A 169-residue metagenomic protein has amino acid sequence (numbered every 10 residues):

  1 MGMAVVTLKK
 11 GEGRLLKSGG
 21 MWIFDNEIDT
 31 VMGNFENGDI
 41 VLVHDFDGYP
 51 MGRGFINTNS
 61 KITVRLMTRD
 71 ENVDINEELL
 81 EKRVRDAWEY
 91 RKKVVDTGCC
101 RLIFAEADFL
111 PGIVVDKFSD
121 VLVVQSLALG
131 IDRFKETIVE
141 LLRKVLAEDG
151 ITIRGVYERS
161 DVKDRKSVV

Functional and structural regions predicted by a protein language model:
G2-V169: RNA-binding accessory domains that recognize and position tRNA/RNA substrates
